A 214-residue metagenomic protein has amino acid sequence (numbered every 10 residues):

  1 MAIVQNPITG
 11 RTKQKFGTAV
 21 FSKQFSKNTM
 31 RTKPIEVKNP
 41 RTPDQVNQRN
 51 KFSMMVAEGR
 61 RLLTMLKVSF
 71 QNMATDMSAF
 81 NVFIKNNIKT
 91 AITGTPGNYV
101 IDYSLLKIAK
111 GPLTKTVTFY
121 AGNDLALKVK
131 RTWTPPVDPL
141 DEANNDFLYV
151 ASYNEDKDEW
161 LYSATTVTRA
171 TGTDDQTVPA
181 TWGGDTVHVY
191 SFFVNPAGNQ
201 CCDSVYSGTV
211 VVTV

Functional and structural regions predicted by a protein language model:
M1-T116: Long, polar/Ser/Thr-enriched low-complexity segments that form simple helices or flexible linkers at protein ends
A74-V214: Charged linear interaction tracts used for macromolecular binding and regulation
